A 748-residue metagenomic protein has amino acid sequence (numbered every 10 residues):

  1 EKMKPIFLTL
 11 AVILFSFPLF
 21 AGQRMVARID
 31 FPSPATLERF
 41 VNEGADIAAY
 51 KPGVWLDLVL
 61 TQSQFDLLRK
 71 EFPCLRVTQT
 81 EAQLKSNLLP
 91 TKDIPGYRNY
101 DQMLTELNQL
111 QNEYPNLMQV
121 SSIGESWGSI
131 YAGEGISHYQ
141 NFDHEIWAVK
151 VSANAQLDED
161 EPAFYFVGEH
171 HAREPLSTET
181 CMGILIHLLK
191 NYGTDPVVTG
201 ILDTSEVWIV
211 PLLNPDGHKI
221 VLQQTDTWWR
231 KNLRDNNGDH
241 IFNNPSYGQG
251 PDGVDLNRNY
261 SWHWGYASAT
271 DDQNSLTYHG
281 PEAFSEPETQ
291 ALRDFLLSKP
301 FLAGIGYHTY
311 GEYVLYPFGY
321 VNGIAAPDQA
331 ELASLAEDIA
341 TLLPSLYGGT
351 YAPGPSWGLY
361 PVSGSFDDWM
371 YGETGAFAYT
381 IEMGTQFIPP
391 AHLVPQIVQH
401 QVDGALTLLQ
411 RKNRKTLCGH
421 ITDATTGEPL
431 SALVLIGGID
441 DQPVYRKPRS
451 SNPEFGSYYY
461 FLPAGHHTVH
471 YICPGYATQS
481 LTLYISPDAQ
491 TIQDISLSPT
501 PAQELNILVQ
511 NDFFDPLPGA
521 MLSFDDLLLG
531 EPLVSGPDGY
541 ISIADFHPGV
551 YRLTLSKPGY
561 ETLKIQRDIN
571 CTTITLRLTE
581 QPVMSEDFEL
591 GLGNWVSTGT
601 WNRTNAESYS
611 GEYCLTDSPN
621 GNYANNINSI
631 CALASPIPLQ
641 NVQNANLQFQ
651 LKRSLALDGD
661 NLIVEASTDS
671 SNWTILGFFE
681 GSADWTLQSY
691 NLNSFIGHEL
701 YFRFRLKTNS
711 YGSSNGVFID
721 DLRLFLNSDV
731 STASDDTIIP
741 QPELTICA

Functional and structural regions predicted by a protein language model:
E145, W208, D216, L222-T422 (+3 more regions): Metallocarboxypeptidase
L417-A424, I495, Q503-N511, L576: A short, amphipathic beta-strand motif
E428-P463, L483, P516-P518, F524-D545: Short, acidic Ser/Thr/Gly-rich low-complexity loop/linker segments typical of extracellular and cell-surface proteins
G456, A464-G475, H547-G559: A short, solvent-exposed beta-strand micro-motif common in secreted/extracellular proteins
A502-N506, Q581-F588, N625-N626, F725-A748: Residue-level detector of functionally pivotal "anchor" positions at catalytic/ligand-binding pockets or at interdomain
Q581-N628, L657-G659, F679-S682, T686: Extracellular glycan-recognition surfaces and repeat-rich motifs
N628, T708-N727: Extracellular carbohydrate recognition
N672-I696: Extracellular carbohydrate recognition and processing domains and analogous Trp-centered ligand-binding platforms
